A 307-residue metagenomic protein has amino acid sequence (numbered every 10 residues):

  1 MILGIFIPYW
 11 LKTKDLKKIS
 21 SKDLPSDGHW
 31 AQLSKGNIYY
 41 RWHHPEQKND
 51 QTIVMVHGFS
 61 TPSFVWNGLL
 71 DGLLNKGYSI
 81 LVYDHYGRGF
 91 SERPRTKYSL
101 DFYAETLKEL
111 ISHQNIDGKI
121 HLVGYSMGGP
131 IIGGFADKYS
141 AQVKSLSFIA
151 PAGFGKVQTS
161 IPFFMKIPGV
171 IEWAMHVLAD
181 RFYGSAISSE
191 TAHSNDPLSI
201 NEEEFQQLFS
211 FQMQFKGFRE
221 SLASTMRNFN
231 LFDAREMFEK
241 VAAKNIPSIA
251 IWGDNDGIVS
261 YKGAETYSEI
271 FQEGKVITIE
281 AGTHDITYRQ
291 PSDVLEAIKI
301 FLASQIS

Functional and structural regions predicted by a protein language model:
M1-Q51, N75-Y78, R235, A303-S307: Alpha/beta-hydrolase fold catalytic core
I19, T159, V177-A243: Conserved alpha/beta-hydrolase catalytic His-Asp/Glu region
H29, S34, R41-H44, H85-V123: Active-site loop/oxyanion-hole signature of alpha/beta-hydrolase fold enzymes
H43-F90: Conserved HGGG/HGGXW glycine-rich cap/lid loop of the alpha/beta-hydrolase fold
D137, S145-H176: Flexible "cap/lid" loop of the alpha/beta hydrolase fold
K244, A250-W252: Short beta-strand/loop motif that positions the catalytic acidic residue of the alpha/beta-hydrolase fold
N255-V259: Acidic catalytic loop of the alpha/beta-hydrolase fold
G282-P291, L295: Catalytic histidine-centered segment of alpha/beta-hydrolase-like enzymes
